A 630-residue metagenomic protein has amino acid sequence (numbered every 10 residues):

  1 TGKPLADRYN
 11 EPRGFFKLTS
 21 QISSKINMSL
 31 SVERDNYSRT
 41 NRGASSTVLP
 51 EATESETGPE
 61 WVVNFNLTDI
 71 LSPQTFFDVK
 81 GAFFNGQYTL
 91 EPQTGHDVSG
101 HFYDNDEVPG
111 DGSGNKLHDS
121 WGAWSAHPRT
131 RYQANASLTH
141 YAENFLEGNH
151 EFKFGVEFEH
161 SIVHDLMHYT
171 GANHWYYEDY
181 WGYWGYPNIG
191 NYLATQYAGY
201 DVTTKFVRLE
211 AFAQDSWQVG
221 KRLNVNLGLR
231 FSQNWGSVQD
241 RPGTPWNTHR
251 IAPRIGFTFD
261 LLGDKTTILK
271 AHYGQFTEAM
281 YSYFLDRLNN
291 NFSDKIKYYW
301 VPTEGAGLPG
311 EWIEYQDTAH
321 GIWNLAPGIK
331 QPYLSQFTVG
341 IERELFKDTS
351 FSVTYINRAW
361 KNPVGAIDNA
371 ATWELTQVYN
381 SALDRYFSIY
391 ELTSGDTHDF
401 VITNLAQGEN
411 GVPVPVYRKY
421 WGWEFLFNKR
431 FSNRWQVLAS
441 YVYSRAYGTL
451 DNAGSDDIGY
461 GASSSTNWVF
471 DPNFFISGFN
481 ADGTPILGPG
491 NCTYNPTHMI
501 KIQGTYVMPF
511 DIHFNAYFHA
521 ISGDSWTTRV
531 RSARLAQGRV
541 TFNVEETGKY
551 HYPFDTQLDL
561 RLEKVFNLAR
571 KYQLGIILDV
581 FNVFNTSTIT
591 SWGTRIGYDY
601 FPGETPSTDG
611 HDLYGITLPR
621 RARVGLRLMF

Functional and structural regions predicted by a protein language model:
K3-L5, N10, W121, T130 (+7 more regions): Signature of Gram-negative outer-membrane beta-barrel scaffolds
N10, S20-A211, E374-V378, R385-D396 (+2 more regions): Replace "related TpsB outer-membrane translocases also match" with "some related outer-membrane beta-barrels such as
P12-F16, P59-F65, G81, T130-A136 (+10 more regions): Hydrophobic, lipid-facing positions within transmembrane beta-strands of outer-membrane proteins
K25-L30, Q74-F77, F145-E147, R222-V225 (+6 more regions): Repeated loop/turn-to-beta-strand initiation elements of outer-membrane beta-barrel proteins
L30-R34, V79-F83, F154-H160, L227-Q233 (+6 more regions): Transmembrane beta-barrel strands of outer-membrane/channel proteins
G220, I356-T528: Gram-negative outer-membrane beta-barrel transporters
V238-D240, P245-A252, G256-N410, F479-D482 (+4 more regions): Solvent-exposed loop/turn elements at secondary-structure boundaries
D348, K361, A366, R445 (+3 more regions): C-terminal beta-signal and adjacent terminal beta-strands/loops of Gram-negative outer-membrane beta-barrel proteins
